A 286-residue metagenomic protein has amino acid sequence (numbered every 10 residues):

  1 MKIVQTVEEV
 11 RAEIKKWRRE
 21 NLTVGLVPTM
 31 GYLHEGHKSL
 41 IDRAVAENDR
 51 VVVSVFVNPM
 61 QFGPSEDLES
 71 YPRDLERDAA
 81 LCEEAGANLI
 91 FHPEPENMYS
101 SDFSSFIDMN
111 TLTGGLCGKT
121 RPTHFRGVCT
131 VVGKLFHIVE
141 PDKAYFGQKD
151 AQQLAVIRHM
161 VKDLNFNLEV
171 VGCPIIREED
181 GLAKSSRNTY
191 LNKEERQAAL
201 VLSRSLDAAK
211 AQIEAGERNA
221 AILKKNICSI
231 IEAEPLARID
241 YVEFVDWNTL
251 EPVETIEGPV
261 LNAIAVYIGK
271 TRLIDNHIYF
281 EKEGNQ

Functional and structural regions predicted by a protein language model:
K2-L236, V245-W247, I278: Nucleotidyltransferase catalytic core that binds NTPs
N226-Q286: Phosphate/ribose-recognition catalytic cores of enzymes acting on nucleotide-derived substrates
